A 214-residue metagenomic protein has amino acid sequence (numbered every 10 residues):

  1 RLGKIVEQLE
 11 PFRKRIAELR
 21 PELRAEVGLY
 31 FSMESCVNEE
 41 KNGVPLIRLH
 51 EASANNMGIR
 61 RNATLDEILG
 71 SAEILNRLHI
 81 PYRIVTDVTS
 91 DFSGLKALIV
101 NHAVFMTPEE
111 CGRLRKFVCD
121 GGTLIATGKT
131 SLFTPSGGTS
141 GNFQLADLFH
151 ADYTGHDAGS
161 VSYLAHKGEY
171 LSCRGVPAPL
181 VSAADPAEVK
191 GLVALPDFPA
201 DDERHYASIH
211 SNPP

Functional and structural regions predicted by a protein language model:
R1-P214: Carbohydrate-binding surfaces of carbohydrate-active enzymes
